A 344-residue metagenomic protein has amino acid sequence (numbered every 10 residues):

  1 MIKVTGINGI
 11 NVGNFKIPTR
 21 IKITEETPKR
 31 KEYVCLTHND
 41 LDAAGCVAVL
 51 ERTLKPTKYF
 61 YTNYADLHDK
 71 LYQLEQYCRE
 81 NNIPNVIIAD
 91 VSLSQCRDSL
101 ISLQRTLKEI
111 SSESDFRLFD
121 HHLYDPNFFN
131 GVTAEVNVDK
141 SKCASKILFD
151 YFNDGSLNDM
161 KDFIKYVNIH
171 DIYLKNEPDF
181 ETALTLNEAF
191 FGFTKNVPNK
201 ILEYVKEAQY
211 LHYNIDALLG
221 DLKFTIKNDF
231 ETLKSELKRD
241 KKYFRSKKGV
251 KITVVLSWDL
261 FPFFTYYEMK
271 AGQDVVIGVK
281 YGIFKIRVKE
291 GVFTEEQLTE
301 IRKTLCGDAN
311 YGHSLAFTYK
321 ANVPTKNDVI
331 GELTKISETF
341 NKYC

Functional and structural regions predicted by a protein language model:
K3-E188, K195, T232-C344: Replace "Mg2+/Mn2+-dependent" with "divalent metal-dependent
G192-N228: Long, charge-rich alpha-helical interaction segments
